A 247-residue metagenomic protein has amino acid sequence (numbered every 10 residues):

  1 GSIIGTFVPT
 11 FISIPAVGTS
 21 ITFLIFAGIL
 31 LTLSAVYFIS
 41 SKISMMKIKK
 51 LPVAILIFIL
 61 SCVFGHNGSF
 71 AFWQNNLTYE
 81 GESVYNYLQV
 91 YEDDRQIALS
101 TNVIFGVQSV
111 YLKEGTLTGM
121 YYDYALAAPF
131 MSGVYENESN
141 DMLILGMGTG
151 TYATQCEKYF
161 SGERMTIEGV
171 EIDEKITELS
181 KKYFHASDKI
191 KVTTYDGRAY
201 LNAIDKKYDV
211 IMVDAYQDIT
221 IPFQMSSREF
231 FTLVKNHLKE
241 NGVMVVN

Functional and structural regions predicted by a protein language model:
G1-S40: Membrane-embedded alpha-helical segments of integral membrane proteins
P9, F70, L77-E80, T193 (+1 more regions): Short, functionally important structural connectors and interaction interfaces within domains
Y37-I104: Basic, ligand-binding patches in group-transfer machinery, especially extracytoplasmic/periplasmic segments
V84, G119-Y122: Electropositive phosphate-/nucleotide-binding environments in soluble metabolic enzymes
I104-Q108, Y216-I219: A short, flexible beta-alpha/helix-coil linker loop
S109-K113: Short acidic, glycine/proline-rich loop/turn micro-motifs
T116, D123-N247: The AdoMet/dcAdoMet-binding core of the Class I SAM-like
